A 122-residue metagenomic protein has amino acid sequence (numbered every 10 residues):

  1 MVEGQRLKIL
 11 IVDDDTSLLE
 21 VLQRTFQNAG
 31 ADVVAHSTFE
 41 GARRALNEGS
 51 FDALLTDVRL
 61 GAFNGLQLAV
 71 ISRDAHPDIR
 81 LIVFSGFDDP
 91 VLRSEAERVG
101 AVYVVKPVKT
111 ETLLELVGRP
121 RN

Functional and structural regions predicted by a protein language model:
M1-K8, E111-N122: Non-catalytic signal-transmission and effector/linker regions of two-component phosphorelay proteins
L19, G61: The feature encodes the CheY-like receiver
G30-S37, A45: Short hydrophobic/Thr-rich beta-strand motif most characteristic of the beta2 strand and flanking loop of CheY-like
S37-T38, N64-Q67: Acidic catalytic/metal-coordinating carboxylates
L66-D78: Short amphipathic alpha-helix used as the core "switch/output" element in two-component signaling
Q67, F87-V105, E111-E115: Alpha4 helix (beta4-alpha4-beta5 surface) of REC/receiver domains from two-component response regulators
